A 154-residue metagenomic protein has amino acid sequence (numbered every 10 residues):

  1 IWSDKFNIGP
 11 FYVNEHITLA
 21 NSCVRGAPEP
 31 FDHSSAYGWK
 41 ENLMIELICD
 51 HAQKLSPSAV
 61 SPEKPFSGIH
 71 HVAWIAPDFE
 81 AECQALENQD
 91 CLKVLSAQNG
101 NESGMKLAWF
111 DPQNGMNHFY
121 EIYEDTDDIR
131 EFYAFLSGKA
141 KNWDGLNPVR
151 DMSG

Functional and structural regions predicted by a protein language model:
I1-Y12, R25-L92, G104, D111-G154: Glyoxalase I/VOC metalloenzyme domain signal
L95: His/Asp/Glu-enriched short active-site or ligand-binding loop at hydrolase and phosphoryl-transfer sites
N99-E102: A short beta-turn/loop motif at secondary-structure boundaries
